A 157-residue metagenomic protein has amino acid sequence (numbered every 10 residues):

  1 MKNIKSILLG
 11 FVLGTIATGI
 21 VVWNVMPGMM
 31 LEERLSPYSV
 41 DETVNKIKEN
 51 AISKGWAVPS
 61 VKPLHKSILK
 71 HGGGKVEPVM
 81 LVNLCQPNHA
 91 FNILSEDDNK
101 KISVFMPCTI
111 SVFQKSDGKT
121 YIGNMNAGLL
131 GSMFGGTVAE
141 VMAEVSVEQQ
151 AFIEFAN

Functional and structural regions predicted by a protein language model:
M1-K2: N-terminal hydrophobic targeting signals that begin at the initiator methionine
S6-N24: Hydrophobic membrane-insertion alpha-helices, especially the h-region of bacterial N-terminal signal peptides
G19-K62, S67: Terminal, regulation- and interaction-focused segments at domain boundaries
I47, K62, Q86-N88, S116 (+1 more regions): A mature extracytoplasmic/lumenal domain signature
K54-P59, L64-C108: Compact, glycine-rich, soluble single-domain proteins
K101-Q114, I153-N157: Short secondary-structure transition/capping segments
T109-G135: Beta-strand/loop substructures that line and gate deep hydrophobic ligand-binding cavities in soluble
A127-N157: C-terminal partner/receptor-binding element of secreted or periplasmic proteins
